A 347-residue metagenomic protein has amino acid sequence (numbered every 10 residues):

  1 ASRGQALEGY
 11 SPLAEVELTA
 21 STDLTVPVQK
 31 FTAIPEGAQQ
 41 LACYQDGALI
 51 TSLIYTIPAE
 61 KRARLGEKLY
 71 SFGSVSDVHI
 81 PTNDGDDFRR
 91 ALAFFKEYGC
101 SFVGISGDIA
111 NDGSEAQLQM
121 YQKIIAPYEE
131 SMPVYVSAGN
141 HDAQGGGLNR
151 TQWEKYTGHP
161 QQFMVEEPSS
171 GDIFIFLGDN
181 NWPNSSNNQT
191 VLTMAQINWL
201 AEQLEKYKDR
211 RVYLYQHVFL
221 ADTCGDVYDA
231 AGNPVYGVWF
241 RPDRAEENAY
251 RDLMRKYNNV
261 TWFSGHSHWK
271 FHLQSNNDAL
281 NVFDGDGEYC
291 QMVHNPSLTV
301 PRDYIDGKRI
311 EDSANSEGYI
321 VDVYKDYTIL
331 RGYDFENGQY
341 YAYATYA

Functional and structural regions predicted by a protein language model:
Y10-Q29: Aromatic sugar-binding surface patches on proteins that engage polysaccharides or sugar-phosphate polymers
K30-G37: Surface-exposed, short loops/turns at beta-strand junctions within beta-sandwich domains
Q40-Y44: Extracellular recognition modules
T56-Q119: N-terminal active-site segment of His-dependent metallophosphoesterases
E60-G66, I310-A347: A short C-terminal boundary segment appended to hydrolase-like catalytic domains
S74-S76, F102-D108, P133-N140, L177 (+3 more regions): Active-site neighborhood of phospho(di)ester-bond hydrolases with catalytic His/Asp-centered motifs
E115-Y207, G237, A249-K256, H272-V300 (+1 more regions): Extended active-site neighborhood of metal-dependent phosphoesterases/phosphodiesterases
Q189-V191, Y207-S264: Active-site-proximal segments of metal-dependent phosphoesterases and phosphodiesterases across multiple
